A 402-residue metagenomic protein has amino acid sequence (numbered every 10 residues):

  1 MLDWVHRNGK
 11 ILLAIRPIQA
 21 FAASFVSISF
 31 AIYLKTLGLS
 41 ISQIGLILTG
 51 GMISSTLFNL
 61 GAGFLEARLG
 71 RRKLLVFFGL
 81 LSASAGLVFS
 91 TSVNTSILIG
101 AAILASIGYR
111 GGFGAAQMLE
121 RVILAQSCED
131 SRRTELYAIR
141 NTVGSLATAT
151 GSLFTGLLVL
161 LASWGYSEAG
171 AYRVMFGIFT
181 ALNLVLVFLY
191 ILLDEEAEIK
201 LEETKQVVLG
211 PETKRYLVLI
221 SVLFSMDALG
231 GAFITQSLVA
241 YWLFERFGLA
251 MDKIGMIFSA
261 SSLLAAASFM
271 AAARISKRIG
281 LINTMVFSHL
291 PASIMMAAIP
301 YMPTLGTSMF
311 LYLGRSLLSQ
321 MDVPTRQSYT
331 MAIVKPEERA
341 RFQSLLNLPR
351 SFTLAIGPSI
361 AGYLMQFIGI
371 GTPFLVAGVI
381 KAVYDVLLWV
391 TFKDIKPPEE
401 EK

Functional and structural regions predicted by a protein language model:
L2-L57, Y216-F224, A228-F258: Helix-loop boundary and gating motifs at the non-cytosolic
P17, A85, T95-A115, T307-M321: Hydrophobic core of transmembrane alpha-helices in multi-pass small-molecule transporters, especially MFS/SLC-type
I32, A149-G170, I356-L375: Transmembrane alpha-helix termini and helix-breaking/packing motifs in multi-pass membrane transporters
L57-V93: Conserved MFS/SLC helix-loop-helix module at the cytosolic interface between two early adjacent transmembrane helices
F58-G70, V159, S268-L281, M365-Q366: Helix-to-loop junctions at the C-terminal end of transmembrane segments in multipass secondary transporters
K73-V88, N283-A298, G378: Structural signature of the two symmetry-related core transmembrane helices
I103-G144: Cytoplasmic helix-loop-helix junction between adjacent transmembrane helices in 12-TM secondary transporters
T180-K200, Y384-F392: C-terminal membrane-cytosol helix-exit motif in multi-pass small-molecule transporters
